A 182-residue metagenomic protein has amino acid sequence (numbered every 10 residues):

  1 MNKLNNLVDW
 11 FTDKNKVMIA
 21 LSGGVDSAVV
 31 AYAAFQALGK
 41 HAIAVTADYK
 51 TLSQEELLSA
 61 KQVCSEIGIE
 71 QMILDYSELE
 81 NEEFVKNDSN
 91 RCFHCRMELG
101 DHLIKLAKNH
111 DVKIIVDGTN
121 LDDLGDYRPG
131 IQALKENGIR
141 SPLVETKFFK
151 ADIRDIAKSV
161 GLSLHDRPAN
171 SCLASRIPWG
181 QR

Functional and structural regions predicted by a protein language model:
M1-S159: ATP-dependent adenylation/nucleotidyltransferase module used to activate substrates
D117, K147-R182: Mid-to-C-terminal catalytic subdomains of enzymes that bind/position adenosyl phosphate moieties or nucleic-acid
